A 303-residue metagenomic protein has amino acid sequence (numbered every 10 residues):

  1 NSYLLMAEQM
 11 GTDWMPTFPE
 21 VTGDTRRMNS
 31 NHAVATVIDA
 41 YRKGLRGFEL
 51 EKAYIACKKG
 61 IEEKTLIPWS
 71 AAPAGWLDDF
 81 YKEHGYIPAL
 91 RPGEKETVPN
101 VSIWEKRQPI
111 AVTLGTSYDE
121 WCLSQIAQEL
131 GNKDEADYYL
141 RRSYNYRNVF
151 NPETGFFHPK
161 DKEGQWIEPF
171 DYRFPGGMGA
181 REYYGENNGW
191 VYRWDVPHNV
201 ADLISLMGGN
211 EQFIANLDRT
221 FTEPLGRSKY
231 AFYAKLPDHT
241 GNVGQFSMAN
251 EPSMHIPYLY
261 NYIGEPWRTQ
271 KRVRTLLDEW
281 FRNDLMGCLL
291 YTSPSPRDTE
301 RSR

Functional and structural regions predicted by a protein language model:
N1, V37, I256: Hydrophobic/aromatic pocket-lining and membrane-interface residues
S2-E20: Active-site-surrounding "flap" and adjacent substrate/cofactor-binding loops of secreted or lumenal enzymes, prototyped
T17-K43: Active-site-adjacent, His/Asp/Glu-enriched structural segments that form or flank metal-binding and acid/base networks
V34, G44-S293: Active-site core of glycosidic bond-cleaving carbohydrate-active enzymes
Y291-R303: Single conserved hydrophobic/aromatic residue that forms the stacking wall/gate of nucleotide- or nucleobase-binding
